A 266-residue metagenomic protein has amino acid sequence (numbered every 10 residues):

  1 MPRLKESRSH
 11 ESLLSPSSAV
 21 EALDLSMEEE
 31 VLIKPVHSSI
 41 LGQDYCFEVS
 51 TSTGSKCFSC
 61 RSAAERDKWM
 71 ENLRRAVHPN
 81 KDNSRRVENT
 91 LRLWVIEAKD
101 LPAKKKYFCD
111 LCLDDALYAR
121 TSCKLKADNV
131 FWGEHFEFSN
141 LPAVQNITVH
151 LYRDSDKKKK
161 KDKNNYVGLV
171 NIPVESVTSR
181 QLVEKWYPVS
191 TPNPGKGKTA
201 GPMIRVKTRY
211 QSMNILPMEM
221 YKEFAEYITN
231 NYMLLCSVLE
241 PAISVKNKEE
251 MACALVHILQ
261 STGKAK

Functional and structural regions predicted by a protein language model:
P2-E21, V31-R85, H150, G195-R205: Canonical pleckstrin homology
G42-C46, S50, D67, R75 (+4 more regions): Long, low-complexity, serine/proline/glycine-rich intrinsically disordered regulatory regions that flank/link signaling
G54, A116-Y118, R153-L169: Short acidic/polar inter-strand loop motif in beta-rich domains
S55, T90, G133-H135: Intrinsic-disorder/low-complexity, polar/charged segments enriched in Ser/Thr/Lys/Arg/Asp/Glu/Gln
R61-A64, S139, D156, G263-K266: Extended amphipathic alpha-helical scaffold segments
R120-D128, I172: Solvent-exposed serine/threonine-rich low-complexity stretches and specific carbohydrate-binding patches
V130-N140: Exposed aromatic-hydrophobic patches
Q145-R153: A short, solvent-exposed beta-strand micro-motif common in secreted/extracellular proteins
